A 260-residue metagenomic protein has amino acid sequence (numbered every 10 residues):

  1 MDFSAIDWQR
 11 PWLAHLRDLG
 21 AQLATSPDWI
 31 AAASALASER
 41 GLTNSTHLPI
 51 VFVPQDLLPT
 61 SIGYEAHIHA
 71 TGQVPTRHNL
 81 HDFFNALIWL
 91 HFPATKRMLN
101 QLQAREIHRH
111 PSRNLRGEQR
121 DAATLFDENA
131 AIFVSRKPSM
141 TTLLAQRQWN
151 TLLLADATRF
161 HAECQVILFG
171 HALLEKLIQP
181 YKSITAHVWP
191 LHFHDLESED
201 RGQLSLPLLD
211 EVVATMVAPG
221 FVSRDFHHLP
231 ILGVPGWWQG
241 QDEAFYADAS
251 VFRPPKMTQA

Functional and structural regions predicted by a protein language model:
M1-P49: N-terminal ordered "arm"
R10-L19, D82-A94, T124-E128: Short, hydrophobic/amphipathic alpha-helical patches that form generic packing surfaces within helical domains
L42-F92: Long, hydrophobic/aromatic-enriched structural stretches that serve as scaffold segments
I62, R97-N100, D121-A123: Eukaryotic complex-assembly regions enriched in large gene-expression and RNA-handling proteins
R97-R109: Short, glycine/acidic-rich hinge or "gate" loops at secondary-structure transitions that mediate conformational
H108-A260: A contiguous, surface-oriented mixed alpha/beta subdomain in the mid-to-C-terminal portion of proteins that forms
